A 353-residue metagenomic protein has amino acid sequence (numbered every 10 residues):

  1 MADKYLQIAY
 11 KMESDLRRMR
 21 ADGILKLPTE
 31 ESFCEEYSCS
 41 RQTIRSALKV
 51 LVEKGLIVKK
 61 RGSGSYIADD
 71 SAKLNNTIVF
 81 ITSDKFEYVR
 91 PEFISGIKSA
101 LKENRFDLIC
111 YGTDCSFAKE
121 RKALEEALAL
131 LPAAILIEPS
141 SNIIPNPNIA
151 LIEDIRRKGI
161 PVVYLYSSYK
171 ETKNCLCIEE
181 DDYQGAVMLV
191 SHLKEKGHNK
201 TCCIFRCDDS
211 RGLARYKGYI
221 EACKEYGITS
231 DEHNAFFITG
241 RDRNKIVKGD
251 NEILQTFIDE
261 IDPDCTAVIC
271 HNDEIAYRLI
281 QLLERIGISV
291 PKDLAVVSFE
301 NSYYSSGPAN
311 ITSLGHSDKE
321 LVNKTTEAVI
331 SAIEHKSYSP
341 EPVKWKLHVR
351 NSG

Functional and structural regions predicted by a protein language model:
K4-S14, D22, S32, K49 (+3 more regions): Alpha-helical recognition/docking segments in bacterial nutrient-uptake and carbohydrate-utilization systems
M12, K173-C203, E221, K248-T256 (+2 more regions): Hydrophobic alpha-helical segments within soluble ligand-binding/sensing domains
G23, N199-K200, S230-N234, D264 (+1 more regions): Short acidic capping loops at alpha-helix termini that bridge into adjacent secondary structure
L25-K59: N-terminal helix-turn-helix
Y88-E103, M188, R211-S230, R278 (+1 more regions): Short, solvent-exposed amphipathic alpha-helices that sit in or adjacent to ligand/effector-binding or catalytic
L101-T113, A222-K248: Short beta-strand elements in bilobed, periplasmic/extracellular small-molecule ligand-binding domains
V187-I228, S339-G353: An alpha-beta-alpha
Q255-G353: Flexible loop/turn connectors
